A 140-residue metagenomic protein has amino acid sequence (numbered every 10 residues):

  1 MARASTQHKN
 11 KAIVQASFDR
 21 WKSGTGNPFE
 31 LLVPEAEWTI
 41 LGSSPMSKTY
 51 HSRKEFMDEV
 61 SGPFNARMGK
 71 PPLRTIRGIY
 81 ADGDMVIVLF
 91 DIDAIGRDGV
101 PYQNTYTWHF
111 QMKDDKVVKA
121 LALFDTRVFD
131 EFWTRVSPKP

Functional and structural regions predicted by a protein language model:
M1-P34, V136-P140: Short, low-complexity N-terminal intrinsically disordered segments enriched in polar/charged residues
A2-T6, F64-P140: A beta-strand edge to alpha-helix "cap/lid" segment located at domain peripheries
R3-Q7, P45-R53, G99: Alpha-helix initiation/capping motif
A12-W21, P45-K48, F64-R67, L89-F90: Short, mixed-charge, low-aromatic patches
V14, N27-L32, A36, F56 (+3 more regions): Hydrophobic pocket/interface hotspot
F18, M57-S61, W133: A generic alpha-helix structural signal
L31-D82: A solvent-exposed, acidic/Ser-Thr-rich amphipathic alpha-helical stretch
